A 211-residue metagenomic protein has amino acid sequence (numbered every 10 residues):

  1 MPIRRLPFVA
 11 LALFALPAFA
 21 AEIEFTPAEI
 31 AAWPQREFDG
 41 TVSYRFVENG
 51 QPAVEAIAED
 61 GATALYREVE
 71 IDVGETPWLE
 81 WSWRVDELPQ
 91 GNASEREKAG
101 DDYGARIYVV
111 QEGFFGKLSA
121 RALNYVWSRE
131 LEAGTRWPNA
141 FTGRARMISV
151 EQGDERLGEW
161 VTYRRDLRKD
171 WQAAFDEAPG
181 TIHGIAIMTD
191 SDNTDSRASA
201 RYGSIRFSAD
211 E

Functional and structural regions predicted by a protein language model:
A15-P17: N-terminal signal peptide c-region/cleavage motif recognized by signal peptidases
F19-F38: Extracellular carbohydrate-recognition regions
S43-A64: Short carbohydrate-recognition loop motifs
E68-L79, A99, D154-L157, A178-P179: Extracellular/lumenal carbohydrate-interaction signature centered on repeated Trp-anchored short motifs
S82-L88, E112-F114, R168: Solvent-exposed strand-to-loop "edge" motifs in beta-rich extracellular domains
G100-R146: Extracellular/luminal beta-rich ligand-recognition and adhesion surfaces characterized by aromatic-Gly/Pro-enriched
A105-I107, G143-G153, L157-D195: Extracellular beta-strand ligand-recognition surfaces/modules
I185, G203-F207: Extracellular beta-strand elements of beta-rich domains used for carbohydrate recognition/degradation or cell-matrix
